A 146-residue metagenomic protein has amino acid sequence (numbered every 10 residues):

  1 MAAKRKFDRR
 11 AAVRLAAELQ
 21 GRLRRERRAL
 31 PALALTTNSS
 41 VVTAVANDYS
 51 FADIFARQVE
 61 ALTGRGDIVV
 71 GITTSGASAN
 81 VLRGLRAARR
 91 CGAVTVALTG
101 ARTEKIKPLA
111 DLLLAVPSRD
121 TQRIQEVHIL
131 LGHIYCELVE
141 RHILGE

Functional and structural regions predicted by a protein language model:
M1-T63: Glycine-rich, small/polar surface segments that engage phosphate groups of diverse ligands
R9-V13, A77-G84, I106: Short glycine/serine/threonine-rich phosphate/pyrophosphate-binding segments that cradle anionic phosphate groups
T36, T73, T99, L114-Q122: Short beta->alpha connector loops at strand-helix junctions that form conserved, small/polar/Pro-enriched
A61, Q122-E146: A charged, well-structured terminal subsegment
V69, T95, L113-L114: Short, well-ordered beta-strand core segments
L98-A110: Short, glycine/polar-rich helix-capping loops at beta-to-alpha or helix-loop-helix junctions that flank or form
